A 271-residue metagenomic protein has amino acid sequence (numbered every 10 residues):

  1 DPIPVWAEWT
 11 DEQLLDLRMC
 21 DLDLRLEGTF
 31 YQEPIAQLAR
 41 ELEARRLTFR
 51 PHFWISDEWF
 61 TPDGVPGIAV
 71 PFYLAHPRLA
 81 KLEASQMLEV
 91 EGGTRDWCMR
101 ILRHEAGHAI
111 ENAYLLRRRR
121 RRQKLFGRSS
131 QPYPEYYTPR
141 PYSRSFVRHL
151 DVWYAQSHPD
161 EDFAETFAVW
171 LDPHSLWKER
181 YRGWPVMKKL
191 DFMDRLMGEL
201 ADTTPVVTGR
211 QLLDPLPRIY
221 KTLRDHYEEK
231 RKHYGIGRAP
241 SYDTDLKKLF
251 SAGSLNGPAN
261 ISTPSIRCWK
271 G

Functional and structural regions predicted by a protein language model:
P2-A7, E12-L17, E161-G271: Pan-zinc metallopeptidase signature
L22-E27, L150-H158, L176-G183: Active-site rim elements
L22-L82, G92, R119-R120: Auxiliary, metal-adjacent structural segments of Zn-dependent hydrolase domains
L38-E41, R45, V90, W97-I110: A structural/positional concept
L82-R103, V152-A155: Short pre-active-site segment immediately N-terminal to the catalytic Zn-binding motif
G92-D96, R100, N112-S145: Post-HEXXH active-site segment of zinc metalloproteases
G107-L115, A168: Active-site-flanking alpha-helical
P132-Q156, E165, V169-P173: Conserved active-site neighborhood of enzyme catalytic/cofactor-binding cores
